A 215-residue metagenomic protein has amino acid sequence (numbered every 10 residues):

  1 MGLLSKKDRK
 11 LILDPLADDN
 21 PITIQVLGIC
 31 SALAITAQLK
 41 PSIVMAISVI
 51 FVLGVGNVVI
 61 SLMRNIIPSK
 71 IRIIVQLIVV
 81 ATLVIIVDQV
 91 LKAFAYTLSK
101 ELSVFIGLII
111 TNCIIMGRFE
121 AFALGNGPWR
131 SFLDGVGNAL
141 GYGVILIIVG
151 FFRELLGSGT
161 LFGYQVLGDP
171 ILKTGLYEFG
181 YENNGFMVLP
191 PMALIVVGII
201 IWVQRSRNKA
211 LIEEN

Functional and structural regions predicted by a protein language model:
I29-L33, V49-G54, A81-D88, I110-I114 (+3 more regions): Hydrophobic core segments of alpha-helical transmembrane domains in multi-pass membrane transport and ion-translocation
L39-V55, V75, S99-I110: Structural signature of hydrophobic alpha-helical transmembrane segments
G56-S69, M116-N126: C-terminal ends of transmembrane helices
I67-V80, E101-G107, D134: Cytoplasmic-side transmembrane-helix entry/capping segments in multi-pass membrane proteins
I86-E101: Transmembrane alpha-helix boundary signature
G135-S158: Hydrophobic alpha-helical membrane-insertion segments
F162-F186: Short, membrane-exposed interhelical loops at transmembrane-helix boundaries
V203-N215: Membrane-interface capping segments at transmembrane-helix boundaries
